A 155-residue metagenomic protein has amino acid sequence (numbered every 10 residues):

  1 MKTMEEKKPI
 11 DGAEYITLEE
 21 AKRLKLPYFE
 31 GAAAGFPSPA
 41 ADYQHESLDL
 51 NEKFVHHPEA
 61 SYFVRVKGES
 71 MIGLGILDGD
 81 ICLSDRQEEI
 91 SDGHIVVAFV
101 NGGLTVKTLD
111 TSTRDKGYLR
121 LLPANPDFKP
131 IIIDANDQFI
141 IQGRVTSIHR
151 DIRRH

Functional and structural regions predicted by a protein language model:
M1-I72, G103-L104, D127, F139-Q142 (+1 more regions): Short, positionally conserved secondary-structure boundary motifs
S61, S91-V96, R120: Short, hydrophobic/aromatic-rich segments at coil-to-beta transitions
E69, Q87, L109-S112, I148: Residue-level recognition of beta-strand microenvironments
G79-D80, H94: Structural motif
D92-D115: Short, compositionally biased
R120-N136: Short solvent-exposed strand/turn elements
